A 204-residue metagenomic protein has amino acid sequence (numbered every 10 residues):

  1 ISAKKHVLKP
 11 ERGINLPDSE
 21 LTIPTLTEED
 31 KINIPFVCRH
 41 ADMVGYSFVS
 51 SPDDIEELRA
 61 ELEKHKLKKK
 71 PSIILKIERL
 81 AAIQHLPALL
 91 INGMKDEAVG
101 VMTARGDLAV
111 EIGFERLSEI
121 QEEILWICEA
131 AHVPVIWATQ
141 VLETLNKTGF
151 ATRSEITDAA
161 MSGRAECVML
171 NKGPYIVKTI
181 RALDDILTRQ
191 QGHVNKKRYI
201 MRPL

Functional and structural regions predicted by a protein language model:
I1-L204: Non-catalytic helical/linker scaffolds that mediate oligomerization, partner binding, and domain coupling around large
